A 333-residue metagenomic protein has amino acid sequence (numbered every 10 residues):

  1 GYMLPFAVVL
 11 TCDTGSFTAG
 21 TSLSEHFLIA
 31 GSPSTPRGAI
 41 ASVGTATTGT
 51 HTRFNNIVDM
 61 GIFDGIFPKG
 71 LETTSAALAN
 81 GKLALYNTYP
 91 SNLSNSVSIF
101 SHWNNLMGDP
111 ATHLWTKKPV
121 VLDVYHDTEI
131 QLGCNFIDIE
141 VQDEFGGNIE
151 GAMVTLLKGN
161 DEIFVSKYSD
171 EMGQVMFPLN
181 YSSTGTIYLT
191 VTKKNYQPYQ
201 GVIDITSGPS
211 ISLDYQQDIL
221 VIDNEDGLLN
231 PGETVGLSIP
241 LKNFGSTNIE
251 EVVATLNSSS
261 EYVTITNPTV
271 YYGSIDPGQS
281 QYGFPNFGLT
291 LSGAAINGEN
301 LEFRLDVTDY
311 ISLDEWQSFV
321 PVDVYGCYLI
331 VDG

Functional and structural regions predicted by a protein language model:
L10-T11, G15-V120: Active-site-proximal C-terminal subdomain of hydrolase catalytic domains
G108-F136, Q142-F145, I203-I205: Beta-strand-rich domain onsets/edges
V120-V121, N160, S182-I205: A short, solvent-exposed loop/turn motif at the edges and junctions of modular extracellular/periplasmic domains
T128-G133, N224-E233: Short, solvent-exposed loop/linker segments at the N-terminal edge of repeated beta-sheet extracellular domains
F145-N160, E251: Short, ordered, surface-exposed loop/turn motifs in non-cytosolic proteins
D161-V175: Short, acidic Ser/Thr/Gly-rich low-complexity loop/linker segments typical of extracellular and cell-surface proteins
V191-P209, F284-Y328: Terminal connector regions
G232-T247: Short beta-strand elements of extracellular/lumenal beta-sandwich folds
